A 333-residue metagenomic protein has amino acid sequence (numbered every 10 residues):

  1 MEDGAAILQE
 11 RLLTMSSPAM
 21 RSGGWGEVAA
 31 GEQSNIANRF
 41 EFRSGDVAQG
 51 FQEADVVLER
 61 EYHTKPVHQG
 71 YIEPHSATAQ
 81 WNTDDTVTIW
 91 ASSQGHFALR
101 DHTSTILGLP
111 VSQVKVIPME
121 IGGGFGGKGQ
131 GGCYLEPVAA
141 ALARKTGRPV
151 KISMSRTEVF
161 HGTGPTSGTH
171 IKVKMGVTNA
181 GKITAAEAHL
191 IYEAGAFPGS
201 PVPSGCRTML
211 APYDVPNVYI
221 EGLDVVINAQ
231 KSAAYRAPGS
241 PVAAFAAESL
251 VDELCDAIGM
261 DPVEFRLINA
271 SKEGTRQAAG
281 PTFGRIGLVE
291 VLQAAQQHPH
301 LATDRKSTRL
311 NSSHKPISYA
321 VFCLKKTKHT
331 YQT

Functional and structural regions predicted by a protein language model:
M1-R309: Structural alpha/beta core scaffold segments of enzyme domains
L310-T333: Positively charged, low-complexity/disordered segments
